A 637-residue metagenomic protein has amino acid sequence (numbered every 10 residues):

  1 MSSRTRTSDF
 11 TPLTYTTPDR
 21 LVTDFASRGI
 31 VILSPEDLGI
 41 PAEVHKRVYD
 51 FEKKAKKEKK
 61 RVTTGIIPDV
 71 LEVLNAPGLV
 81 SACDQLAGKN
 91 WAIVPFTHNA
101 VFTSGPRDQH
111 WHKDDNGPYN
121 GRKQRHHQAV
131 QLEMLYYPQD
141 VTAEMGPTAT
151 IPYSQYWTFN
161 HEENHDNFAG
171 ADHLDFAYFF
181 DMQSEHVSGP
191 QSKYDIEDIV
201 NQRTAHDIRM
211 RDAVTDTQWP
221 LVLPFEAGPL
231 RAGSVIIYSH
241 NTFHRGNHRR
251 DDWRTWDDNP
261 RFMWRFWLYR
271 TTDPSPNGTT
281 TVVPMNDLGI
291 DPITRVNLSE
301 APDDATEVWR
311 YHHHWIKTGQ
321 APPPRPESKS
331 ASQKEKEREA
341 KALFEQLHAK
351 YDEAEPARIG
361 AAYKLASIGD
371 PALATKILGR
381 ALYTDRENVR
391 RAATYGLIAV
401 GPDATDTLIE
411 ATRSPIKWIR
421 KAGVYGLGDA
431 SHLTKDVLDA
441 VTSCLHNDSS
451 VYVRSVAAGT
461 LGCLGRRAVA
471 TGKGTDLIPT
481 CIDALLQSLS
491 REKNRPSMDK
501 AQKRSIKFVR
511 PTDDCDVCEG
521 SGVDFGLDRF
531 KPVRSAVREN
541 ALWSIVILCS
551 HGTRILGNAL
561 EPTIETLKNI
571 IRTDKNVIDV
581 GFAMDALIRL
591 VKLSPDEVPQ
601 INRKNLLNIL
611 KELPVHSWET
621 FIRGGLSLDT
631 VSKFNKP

Functional and structural regions predicted by a protein language model:
S2-R125: Non-heme Fe(II)-dependent double-stranded beta-helix
T7-F10, I237, T242-E345, R358: Non-heme Fe(II)/2-oxoglutarate
F102, I151-F159, W267-D273: Short edge-strand/loop segments of extracellular domains
G121-A143, P229-R231, I237, L268: Short, conserved beta-strand element in jelly-roll/cupin
E144-H244: Double-stranded beta-helix
H312-E335, P356-P371, N388-D403, E410 (+7 more regions): Structural detector for internal amphipathic alpha-helices that build alpha-solenoid repeat scaffolds
A342-K350, I377-D385, T407-P415, A440-D448 (+4 more regions): Alpha-solenoid HEAT/Armadillo-like helical repeat scaffolds in large eukaryotic proteins
A372-L378, T407-E410, T434-V441, G472-A484 (+2 more regions): Short sequence/structural elements of tandem HEAT/ARM alpha-solenoid repeats
